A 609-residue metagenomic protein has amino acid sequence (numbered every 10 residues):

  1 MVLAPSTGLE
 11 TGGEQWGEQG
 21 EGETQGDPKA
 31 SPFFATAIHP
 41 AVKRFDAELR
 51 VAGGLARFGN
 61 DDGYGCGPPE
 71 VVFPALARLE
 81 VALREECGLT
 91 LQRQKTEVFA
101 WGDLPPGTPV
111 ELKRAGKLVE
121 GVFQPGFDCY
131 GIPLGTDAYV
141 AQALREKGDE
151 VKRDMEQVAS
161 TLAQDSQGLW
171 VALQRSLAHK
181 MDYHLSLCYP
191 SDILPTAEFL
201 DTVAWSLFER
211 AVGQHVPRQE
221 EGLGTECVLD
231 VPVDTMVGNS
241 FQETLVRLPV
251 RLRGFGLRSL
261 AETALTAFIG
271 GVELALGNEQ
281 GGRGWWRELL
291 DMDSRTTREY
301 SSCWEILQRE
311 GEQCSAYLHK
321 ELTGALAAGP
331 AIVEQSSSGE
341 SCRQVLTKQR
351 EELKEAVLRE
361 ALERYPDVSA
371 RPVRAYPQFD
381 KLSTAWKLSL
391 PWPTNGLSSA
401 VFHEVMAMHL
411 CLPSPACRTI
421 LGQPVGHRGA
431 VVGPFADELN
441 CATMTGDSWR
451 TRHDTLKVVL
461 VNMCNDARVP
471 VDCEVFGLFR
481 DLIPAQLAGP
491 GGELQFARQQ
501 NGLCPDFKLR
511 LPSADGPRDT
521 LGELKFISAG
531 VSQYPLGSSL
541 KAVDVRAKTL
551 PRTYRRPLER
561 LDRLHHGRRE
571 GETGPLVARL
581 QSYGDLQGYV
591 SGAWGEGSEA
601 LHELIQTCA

Functional and structural regions predicted by a protein language model:
M1-A609: Nucleic-acid-interacting cores, centered on viral/eukaryotic replication and modification enzymes
